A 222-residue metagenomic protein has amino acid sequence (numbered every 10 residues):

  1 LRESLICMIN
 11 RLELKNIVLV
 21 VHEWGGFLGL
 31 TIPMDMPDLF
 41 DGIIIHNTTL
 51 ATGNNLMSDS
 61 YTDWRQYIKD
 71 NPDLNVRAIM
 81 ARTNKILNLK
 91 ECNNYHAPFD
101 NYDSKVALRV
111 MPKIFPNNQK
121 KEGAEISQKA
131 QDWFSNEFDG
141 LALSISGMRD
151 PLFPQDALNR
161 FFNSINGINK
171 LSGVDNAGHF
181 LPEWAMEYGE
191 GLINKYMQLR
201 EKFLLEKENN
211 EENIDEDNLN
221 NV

Functional and structural regions predicted by a protein language model:
R2-N16: Conserved acidic catalytic loop of the alpha/beta-hydrolase fold
L5, E23, Y95, L108 (+3 more regions): Generic structural signal for small/hydrophobic residues in well-ordered secondary structure, especially within
I9, I32-P33, F162: A conserved amphipathic alpha-helix that caps or lines the catalytic cleft of carbohydrate- and lipid-modifying enzymes
K15-N54: Conserved hydrolase catalytic core segment
V20-H22, I44-N47, P112, L143-G147 (+1 more regions): Short beta-strand segments
G53-M111: Helix-rich cap/lid subdomain of alpha/beta-hydrolase
S104-N163: Conserved serine/cysteine hydrolase catalytic core
I168-V222: Catalytic active-site module of serine/aspartate enzymes centered on a nucleophile-bearing elbow/loop
